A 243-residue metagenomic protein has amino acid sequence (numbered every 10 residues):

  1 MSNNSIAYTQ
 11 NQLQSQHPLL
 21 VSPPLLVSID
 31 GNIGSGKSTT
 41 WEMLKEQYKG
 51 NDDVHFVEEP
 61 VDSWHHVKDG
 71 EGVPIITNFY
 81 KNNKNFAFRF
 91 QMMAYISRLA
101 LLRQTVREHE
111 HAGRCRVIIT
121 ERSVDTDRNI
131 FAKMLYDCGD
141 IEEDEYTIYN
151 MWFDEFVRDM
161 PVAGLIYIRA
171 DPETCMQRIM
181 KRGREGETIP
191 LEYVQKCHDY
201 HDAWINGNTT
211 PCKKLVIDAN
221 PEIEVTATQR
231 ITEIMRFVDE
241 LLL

Functional and structural regions predicted by a protein language model:
S2-A7, N11-Q14, M176-L243: NTP-dependent small-molecule kinase module
I29: Hydrophobic anchor at the beta1->P-loop junction of P-loop NTPases
N32: P-loop (Walker A) phosphate-binding loop of NTP-binding proteins
K37: Conserved lysine of the Walker
T40-W41: Post-Walker A alpha-helix
E46-Q91: Conserved substrate/cofactor phosphate-moiety recognition/catalytic segment in nucleotide-dependent phosphotransferases
F86-M160: Glycine-rich phosphate-binding loop used to anchor ATP phosphates in small-molecule kinases, encompassing both
R128-D199: A glycine- and Lys/Arg-enriched "phosphate-lid" helix/loop adjacent to the NTP-binding pocket of small-molecule kinases
